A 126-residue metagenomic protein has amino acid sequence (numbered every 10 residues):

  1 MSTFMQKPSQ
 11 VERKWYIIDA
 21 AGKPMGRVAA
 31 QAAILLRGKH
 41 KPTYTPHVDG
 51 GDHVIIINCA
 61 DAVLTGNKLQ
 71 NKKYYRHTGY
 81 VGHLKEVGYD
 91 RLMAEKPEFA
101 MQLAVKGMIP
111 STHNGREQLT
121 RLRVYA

Functional and structural regions predicted by a protein language model:
M1-L103, I109-H113, R123-A126: Ribosome large-subunit tunnel/peptidyl-transferase-proximal elements
R116: Basic, nucleic-acid-interacting segments
T120: C-terminal binding/interaction regions
